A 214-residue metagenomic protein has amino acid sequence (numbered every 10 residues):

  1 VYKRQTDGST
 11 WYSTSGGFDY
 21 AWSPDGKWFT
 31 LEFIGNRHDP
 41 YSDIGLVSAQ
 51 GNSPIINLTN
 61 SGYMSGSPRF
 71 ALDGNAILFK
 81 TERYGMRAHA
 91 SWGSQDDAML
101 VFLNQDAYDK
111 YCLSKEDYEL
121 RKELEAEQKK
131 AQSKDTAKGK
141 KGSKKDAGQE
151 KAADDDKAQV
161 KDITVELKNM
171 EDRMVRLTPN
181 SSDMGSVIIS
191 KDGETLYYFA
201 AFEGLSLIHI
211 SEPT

Functional and structural regions predicted by a protein language model:
V1-Y2, H209-T214: Short, small-residue-biased leader/transition segments that mark boundaries at the very start of proteins
R4-G16, K27, E32-G45, G51-N52 (+3 more regions): A flexible loop/linker signature enriched in serine peptidases of the S9 family
Y20-W28, P68-A76, V187-E194: Blade-terminus and WD-like Trp-Asp/Gly-His loop motifs, strongest in beta-propeller folds
I56-P68, T178-G185: Conserved blade-ending motifs and adjacent loop-strand segments that build the rim/top face of beta-propeller domains
Y108-K110, D183-V187: Short, solvent-exposed loop/turn elements at domain surfaces
I163-N180: A short helix->beta-strand "capping" segment at the edge of beta-propeller domains
I189-L207, S211: Cationic-aromatic interfacial patches
